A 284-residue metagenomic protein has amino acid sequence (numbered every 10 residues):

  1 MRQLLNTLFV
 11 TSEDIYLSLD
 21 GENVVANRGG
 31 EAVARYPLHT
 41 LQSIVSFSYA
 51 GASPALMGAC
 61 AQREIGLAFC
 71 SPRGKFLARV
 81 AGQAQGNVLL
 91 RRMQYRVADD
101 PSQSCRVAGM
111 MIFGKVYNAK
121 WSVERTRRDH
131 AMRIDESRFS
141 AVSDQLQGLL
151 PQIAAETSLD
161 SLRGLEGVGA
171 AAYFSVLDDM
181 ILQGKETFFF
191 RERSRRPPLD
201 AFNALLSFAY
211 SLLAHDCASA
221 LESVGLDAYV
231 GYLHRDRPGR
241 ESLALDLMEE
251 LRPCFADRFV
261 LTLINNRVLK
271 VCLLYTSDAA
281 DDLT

Functional and structural regions predicted by a protein language model:
M1-L19, G29, R35, L89-S277: Active-site helix-to-loop segments that bind/position phosphate- or nucleotide-bearing substrates and donors across
M1-P72, G82: Terminal-proximal segments
T40, S48-W121: A surface-exposed, charged beta-strand/loop segment in the N-terminal or early-internal portion of soluble proteins
D278-T284: A short, hydrophobic C-terminal helix/tail in secreted or cell-surface proteins
